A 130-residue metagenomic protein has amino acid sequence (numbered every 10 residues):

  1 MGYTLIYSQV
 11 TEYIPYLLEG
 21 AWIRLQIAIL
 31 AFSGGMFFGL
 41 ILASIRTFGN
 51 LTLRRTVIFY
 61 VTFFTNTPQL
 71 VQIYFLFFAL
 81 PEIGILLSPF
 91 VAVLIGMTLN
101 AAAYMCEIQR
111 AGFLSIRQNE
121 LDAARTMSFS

Functional and structural regions predicted by a protein language model:
M1-S130: Transmembrane alpha-helices and adjacent helix-loop boundaries
